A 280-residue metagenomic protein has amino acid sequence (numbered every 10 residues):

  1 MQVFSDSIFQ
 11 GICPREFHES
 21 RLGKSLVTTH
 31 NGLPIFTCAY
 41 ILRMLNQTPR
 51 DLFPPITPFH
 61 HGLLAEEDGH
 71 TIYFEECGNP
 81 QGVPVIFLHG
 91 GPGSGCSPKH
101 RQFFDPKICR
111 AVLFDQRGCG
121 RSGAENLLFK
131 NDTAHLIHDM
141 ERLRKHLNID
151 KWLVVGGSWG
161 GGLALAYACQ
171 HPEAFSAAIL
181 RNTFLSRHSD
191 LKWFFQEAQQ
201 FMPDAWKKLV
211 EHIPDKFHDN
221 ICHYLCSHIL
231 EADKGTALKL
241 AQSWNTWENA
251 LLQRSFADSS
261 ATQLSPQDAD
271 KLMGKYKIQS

Functional and structural regions predicted by a protein language model:
R50-T71: N-terminal cap/lid segment of alpha/beta-hydrolase-fold proteins
E66-A124: Conserved HGGG/HGGXW glycine-rich cap/lid loop of the alpha/beta-hydrolase fold
H135-W152: Conserved acidic catalytic loop of the alpha/beta-hydrolase fold
D150-S189: Conserved hydrolase catalytic core segment
F175-I221: A catalytic-pocket lid/entrance helix-loop region that shapes and gates access to the active site across common
Q242-S280: Alpha/beta-hydrolase fold catalytic core
